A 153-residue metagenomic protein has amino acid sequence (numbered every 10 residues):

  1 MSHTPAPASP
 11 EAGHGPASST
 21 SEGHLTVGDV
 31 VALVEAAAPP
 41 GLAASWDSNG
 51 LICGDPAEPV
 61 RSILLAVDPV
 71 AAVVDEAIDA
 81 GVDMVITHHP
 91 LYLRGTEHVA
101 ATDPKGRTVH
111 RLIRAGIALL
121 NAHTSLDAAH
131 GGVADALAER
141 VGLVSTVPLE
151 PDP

Functional and structural regions predicted by a protein language model:
M1-P153: Hydrophobic structural segments
